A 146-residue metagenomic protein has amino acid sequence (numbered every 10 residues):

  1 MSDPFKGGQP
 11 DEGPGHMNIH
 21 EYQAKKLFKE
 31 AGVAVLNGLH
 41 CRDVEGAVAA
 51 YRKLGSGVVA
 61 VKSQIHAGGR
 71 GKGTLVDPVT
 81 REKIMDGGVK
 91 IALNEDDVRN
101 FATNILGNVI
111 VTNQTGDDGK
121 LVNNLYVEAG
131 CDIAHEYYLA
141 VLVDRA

Functional and structural regions predicted by a protein language model:
S2-F5, G15-R145: Active-site nucleotide/adenylate-binding loops and adjacent lid/helix of ATP-dependent enzymes
P10: Cationic, low-complexity basic patches in intrinsically disordered or flexible, solvent-exposed regions
